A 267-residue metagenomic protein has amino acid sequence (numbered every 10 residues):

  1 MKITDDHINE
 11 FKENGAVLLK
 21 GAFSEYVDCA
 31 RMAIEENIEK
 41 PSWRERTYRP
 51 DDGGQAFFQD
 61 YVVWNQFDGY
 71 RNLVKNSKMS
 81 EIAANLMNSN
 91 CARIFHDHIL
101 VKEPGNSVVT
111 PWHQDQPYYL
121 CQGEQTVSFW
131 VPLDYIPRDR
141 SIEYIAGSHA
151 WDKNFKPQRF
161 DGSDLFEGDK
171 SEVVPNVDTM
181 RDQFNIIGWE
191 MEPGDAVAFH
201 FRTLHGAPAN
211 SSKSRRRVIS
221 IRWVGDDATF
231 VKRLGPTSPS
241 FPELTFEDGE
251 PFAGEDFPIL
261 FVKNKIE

Functional and structural regions predicted by a protein language model:
M1-E13, L18-W112, Y118-L120, L234 (+1 more regions): Non-heme Fe(II)-dependent double-stranded beta-helix
K40-D52, P157-F160, A196-A198, R202-E267: Non-heme Fe(II)/2-oxoglutarate
M79, S89, P104-S107, Y135-R138 (+3 more regions): Short, charged/polar surface micro-motifs in flexible loops or helix N-caps
N90-A92, H96-D97, V108-T110, Q125-V131 (+2 more regions): Generic beta-strand structural signal
H98, Q114, V131-Y135, Y144-A146: Short, structured patches in soluble enzyme cores that scaffold and shape functional sites
D115-P117, T126, H205-N210: Glycine-rich phosphate/pyrophosphate-binding beta-alpha loops
L120-P137, E190, A198, R222-G225: Short, conserved beta-strand element in jelly-roll/cupin
R138-L204: Double-stranded beta-helix
